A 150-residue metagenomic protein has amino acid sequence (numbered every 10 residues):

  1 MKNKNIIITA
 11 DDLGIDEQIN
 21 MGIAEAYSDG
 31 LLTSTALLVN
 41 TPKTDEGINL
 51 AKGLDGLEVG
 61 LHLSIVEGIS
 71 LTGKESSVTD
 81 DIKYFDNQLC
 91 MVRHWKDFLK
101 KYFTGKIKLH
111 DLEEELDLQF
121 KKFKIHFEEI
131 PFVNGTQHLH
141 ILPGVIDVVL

Functional and structural regions predicted by a protein language model:
M1-E17, I23: Boundary/entry segment of secreted carbohydrate-active catalytic domains
N5-I7, L32-A36, G56-H62, I130-N134: Structural preference for beta-strand elements that scaffold enzyme active sites
L13, L38-N40, H62-G68, T136-H138: Active-site beta-loop-alpha junctions enriched in small/polar residues
E17, P42-L50, G144: Active-site-adjacent beta->alpha loops and helix N-cap segments on the catalytic face of soluble alpha/beta enzymes
E17-K43: A short alpha/beta connector and helix-capping loop motif
I23-D29, E46-E58, V78-T79, K124-H126: Acidic (Asp/Glu)-rich catalytic clusters
T72-K106: Active-site gating loops and adjacent loop-to-helix segments of metal-dependent hydrolytic enzymes
K108-L109, E114-L150: Catalytic domains of cell-wall/extracellular-matrix polysaccharide-remodeling enzymes, centered on de-N-acetylation
